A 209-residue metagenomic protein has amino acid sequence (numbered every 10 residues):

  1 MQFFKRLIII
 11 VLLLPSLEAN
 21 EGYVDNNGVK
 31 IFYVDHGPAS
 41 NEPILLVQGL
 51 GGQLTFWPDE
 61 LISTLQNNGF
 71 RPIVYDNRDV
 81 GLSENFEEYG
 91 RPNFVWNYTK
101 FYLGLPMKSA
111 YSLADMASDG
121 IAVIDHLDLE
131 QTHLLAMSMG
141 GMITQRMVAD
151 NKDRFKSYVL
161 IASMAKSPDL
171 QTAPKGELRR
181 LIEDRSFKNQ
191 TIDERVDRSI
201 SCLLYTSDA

Functional and structural regions predicted by a protein language model:
Q2-I10: Sec-dependent signal peptide recognition, specifically the positively charged N-region followed immediately by
V11-E18: Hydrophobic h-region of N-terminal signal peptides that target proteins for export in Gram-negative bacteria
N20-K30: N-terminal cap/lid segment of alpha/beta-hydrolase-fold proteins
V29-Y98: Conserved HGGG/HGGXW glycine-rich cap/lid loop of the alpha/beta-hydrolase fold
A114-Q131: Conserved acidic catalytic loop of the alpha/beta-hydrolase fold
E130-D169: Conserved hydrolase catalytic core segment
Y158-K188: Flexible "cap/lid" loop of the alpha/beta hydrolase fold
Y205-A209: Conserved small/polar residues in nucleotide/adenosyl-binding loops
